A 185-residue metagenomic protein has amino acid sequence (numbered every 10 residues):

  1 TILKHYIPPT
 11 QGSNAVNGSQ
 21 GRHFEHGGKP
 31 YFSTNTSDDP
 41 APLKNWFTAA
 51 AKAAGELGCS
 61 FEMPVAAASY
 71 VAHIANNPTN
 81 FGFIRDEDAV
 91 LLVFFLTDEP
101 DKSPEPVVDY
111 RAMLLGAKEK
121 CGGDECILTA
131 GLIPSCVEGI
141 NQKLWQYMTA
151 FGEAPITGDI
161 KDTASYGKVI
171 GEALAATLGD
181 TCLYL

Functional and structural regions predicted by a protein language model:
T1-L185: Divalent cation-coordinating acidic motifs and surrounding scaffolds that mediate Ca2+/Mg2+/Mn2+/Zn2+-dependent binding
